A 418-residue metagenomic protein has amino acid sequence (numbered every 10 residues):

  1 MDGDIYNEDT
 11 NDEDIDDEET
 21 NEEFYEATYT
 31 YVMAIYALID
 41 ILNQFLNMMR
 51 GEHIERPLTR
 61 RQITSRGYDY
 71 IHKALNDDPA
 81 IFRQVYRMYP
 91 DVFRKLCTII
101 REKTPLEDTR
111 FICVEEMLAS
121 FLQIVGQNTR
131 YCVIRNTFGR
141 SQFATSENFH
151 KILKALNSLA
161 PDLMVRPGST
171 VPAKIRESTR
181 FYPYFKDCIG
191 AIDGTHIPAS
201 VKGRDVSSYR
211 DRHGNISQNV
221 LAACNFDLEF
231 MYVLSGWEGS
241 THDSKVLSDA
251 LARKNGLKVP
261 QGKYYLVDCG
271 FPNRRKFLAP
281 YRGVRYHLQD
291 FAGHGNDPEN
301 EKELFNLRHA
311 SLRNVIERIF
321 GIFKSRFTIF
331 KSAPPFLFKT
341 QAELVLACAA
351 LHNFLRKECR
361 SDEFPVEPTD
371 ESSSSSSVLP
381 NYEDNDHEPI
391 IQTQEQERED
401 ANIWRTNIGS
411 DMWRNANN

Functional and structural regions predicted by a protein language model:
M1-E107, P161, Y382-N418: Charged, often Cys/His-bearing segments associated with DNA-binding zinc-finger transcription factors
D2-Y6, R130-N418: Short, well-ordered secondary-structure "scaffold" segments embedded in the functional core of diverse domains
Q84-M88, E107-C113, L122, S235: Short basic-aromatic helix/loop recognition motifs at nucleic-acid and histone-peptide binding interfaces
Y89, S120, I134: Short alpha-helical segments in extracytoplasmic peptidoglycan/chitin-binding modules and envelope-associated proteins
Y89-V92, L96, E116, R130 (+2 more regions): Generic hydrophobic, aliphatic-rich segments that mediate packing or membrane embedding
D91-K95, A119, R318, I322: Generic alpha-helical secondary structure signal
C97-T109, N128-T129, K324-S332: Structural recognition of short helix-loop-helix hairpins that underlie histone-fold modules
E115-Q127: Short, amphipathic alpha-helical "recognition" segments used to contact nucleic acids or chromatin
